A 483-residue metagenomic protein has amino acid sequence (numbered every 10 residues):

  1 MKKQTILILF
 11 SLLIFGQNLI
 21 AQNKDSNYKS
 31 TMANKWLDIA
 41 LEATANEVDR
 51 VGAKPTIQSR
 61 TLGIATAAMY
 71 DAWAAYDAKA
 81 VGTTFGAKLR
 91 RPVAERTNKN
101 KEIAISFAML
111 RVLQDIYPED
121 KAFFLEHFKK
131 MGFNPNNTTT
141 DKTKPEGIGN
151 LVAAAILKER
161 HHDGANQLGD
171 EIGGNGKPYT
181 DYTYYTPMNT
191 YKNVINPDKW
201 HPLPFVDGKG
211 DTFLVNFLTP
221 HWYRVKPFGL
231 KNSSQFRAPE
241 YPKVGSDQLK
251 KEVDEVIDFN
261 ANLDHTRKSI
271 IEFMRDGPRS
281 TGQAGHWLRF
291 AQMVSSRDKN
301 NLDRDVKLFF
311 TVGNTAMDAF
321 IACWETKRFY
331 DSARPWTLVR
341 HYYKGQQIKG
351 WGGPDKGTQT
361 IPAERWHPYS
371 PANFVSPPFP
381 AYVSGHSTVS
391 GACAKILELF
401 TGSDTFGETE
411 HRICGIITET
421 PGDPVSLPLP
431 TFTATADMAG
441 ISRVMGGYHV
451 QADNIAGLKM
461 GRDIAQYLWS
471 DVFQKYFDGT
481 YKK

Functional and structural regions predicted by a protein language model:
M1-K24: Bacterial Sec-dependent N-terminal signal peptides
Q22-K483: Acidic/polar surface patches and capping/hinge elements
